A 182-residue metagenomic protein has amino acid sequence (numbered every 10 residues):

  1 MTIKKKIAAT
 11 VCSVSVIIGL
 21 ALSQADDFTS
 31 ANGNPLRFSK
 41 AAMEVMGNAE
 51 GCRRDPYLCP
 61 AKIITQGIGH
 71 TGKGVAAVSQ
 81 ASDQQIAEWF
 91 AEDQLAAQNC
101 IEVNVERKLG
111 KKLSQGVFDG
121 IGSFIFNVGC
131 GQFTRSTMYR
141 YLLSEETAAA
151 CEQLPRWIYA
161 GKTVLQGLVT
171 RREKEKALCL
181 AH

Functional and structural regions predicted by a protein language model:
M1-L58, H70, V75-A77, A81-L95 (+4 more regions): Long, amphipathic alpha-helical surface segments
A41, A61-I63, G116: Extracytoplasmic
M46, Q66, F118-I125, Q153-P155: Short alpha-helical scaffolding segments that buttress acidic/His motifs in well-ordered protein cores
V105: Short acidic (Asp/Glu) patches
